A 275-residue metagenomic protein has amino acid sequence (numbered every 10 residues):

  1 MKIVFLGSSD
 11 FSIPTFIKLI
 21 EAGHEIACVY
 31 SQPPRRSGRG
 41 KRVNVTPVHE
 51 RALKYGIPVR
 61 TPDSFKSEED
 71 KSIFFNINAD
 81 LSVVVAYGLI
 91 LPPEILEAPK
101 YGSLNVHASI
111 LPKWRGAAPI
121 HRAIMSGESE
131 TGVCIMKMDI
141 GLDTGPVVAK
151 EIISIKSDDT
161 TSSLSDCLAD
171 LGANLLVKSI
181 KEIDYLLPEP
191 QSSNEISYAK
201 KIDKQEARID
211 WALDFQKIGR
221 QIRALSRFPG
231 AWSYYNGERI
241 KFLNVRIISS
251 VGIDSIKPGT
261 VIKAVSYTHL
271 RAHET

Functional and structural regions predicted by a protein language model:
M1-R39: N-terminal Rossmann-like dinucleotide-binding module
A22-E25, Q32, L81-A199, Q205: Donor/substrate-binding cores of folate-linked one-carbon enzymes
R36-H49, L53: N-terminal beta-loop-helix "entrance" segment that forms/cooperates in small-molecule cofactor or anionic ligand
E69-I77: Short amphipathic alpha-helix with an adjacent loop that forms part of the alpha/beta core around
N194-Y235: Contiguous C-terminal substrate-recognition/catalytic subdomains in enzyme active sites
N236-G252: A short acidic-to-branched-hydrophobic micro-motif
G252-Y267: A conserved acidic, glycine/proline-rich C-terminal tail/linker
T268-T275: Conserved small/polar residues in nucleotide/adenosyl-binding loops
